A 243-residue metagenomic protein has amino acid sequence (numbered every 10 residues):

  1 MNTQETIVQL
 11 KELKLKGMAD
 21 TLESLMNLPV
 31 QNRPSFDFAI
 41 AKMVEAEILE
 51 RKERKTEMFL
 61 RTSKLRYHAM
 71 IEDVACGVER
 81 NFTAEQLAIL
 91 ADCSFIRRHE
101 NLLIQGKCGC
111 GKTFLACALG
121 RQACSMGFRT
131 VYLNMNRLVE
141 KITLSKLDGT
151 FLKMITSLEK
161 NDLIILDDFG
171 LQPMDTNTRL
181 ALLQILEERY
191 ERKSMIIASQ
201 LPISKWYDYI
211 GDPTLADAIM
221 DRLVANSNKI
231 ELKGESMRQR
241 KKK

Functional and structural regions predicted by a protein language model:
V8-K11, K16-Y67: Interdomain "pre-motor" coupling segment immediately N-terminal to P-loop NTPase/helicase cores
L22, R129, R137-K160, F169-K243: Replace "adjacent to P-loop NTPase cores in ATP/GTP-dependent enzymes" with "adjacent to NTP-binding cores
K64-Y67, V78-E79, K242: Phosphate-binding site recognition
A69-C93: N-terminal pre-Walker A segment at the start of P-loop NTPase domains
V74, A116, N134: Conserved hydrophobic/aromatic pocket- or pore-lining residues that grip, position, or stack substrates in active sites
I96-L102: Pre-Walker A (Motif I) flank of P-loop NTPase domains
I104-F128: Walker A/P-loop
